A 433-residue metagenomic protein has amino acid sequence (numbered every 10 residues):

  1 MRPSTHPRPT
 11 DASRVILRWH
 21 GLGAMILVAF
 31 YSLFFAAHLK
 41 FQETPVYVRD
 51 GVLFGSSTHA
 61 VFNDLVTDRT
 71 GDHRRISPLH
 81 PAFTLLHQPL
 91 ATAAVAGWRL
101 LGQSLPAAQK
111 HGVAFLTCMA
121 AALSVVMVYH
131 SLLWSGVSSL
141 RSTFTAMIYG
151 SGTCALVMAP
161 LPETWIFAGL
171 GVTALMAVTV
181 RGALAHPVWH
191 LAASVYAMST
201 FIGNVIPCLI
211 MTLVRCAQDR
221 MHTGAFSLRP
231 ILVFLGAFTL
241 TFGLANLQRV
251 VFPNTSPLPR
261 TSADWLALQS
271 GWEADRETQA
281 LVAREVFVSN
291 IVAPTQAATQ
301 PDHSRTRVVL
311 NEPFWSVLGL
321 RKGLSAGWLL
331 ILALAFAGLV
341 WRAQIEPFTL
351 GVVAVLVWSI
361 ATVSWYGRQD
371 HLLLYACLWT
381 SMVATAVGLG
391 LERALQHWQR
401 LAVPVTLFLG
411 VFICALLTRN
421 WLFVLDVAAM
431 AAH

Functional and structural regions predicted by a protein language model:
S4, T10, R181, I206-T239: Perimembrane helix-loop-helix junctions
D72-A107: Short hydrophobic/aromatic helix or loop-helix immediately within or flanking a transmembrane segment in polytopic
F115-G136, L334-A337: Transmembrane-helix motifs of polytopic, lipid-linked glycan transferases
V128-S151: Transmembrane-helix signature of polytopic, membrane-embedded enzymes that assemble or transfer cell-envelope glycans
S151, A155, F167-H186, M382-A386: Specific aromatic-rich, kink-prone transmembrane helix
P160-W165: Short acidic/glycine- and proline-prone juxtamembrane loop motifs at membrane-interface regions of multi-pass membrane
H186-L213, F408: Membrane-interface alpha helices of multi-pass inner-membrane proteins
Q300-V308, R321-I345: Hydrophobic, aromatic-rich transmembrane alpha-helices and their immediate juxtamembrane boundary segments
